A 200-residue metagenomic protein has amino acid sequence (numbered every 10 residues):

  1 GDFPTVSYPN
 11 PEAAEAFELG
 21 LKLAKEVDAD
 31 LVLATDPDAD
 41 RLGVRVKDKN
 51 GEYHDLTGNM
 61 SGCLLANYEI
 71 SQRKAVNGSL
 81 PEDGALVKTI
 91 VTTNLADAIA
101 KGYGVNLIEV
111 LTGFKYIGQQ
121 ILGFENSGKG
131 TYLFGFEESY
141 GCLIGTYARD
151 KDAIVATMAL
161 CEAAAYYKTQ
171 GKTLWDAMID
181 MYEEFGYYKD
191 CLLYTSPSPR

Functional and structural regions predicted by a protein language model:
G1-E184: Phosphate-binding chemistry for phosphorylated carbohydrates and sugar-nucleotides
F185-L193: Contiguous alpha-helical scaffold segments within structured protein domains that host functional hotspots
Y194-P199: Conserved small/polar residues in nucleotide/adenosyl-binding loops
